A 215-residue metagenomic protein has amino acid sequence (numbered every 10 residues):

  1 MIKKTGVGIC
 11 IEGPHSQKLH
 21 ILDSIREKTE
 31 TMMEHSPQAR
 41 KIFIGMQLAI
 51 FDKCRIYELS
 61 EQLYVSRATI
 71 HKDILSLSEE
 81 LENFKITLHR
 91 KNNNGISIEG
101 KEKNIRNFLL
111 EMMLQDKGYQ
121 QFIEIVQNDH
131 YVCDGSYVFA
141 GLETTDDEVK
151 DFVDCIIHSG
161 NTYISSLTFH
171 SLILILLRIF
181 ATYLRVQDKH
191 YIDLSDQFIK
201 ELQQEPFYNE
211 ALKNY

Functional and structural regions predicted by a protein language model:
M1-Y215: A cross-family "folded-core" feature that marks the main globular domain of proteins
